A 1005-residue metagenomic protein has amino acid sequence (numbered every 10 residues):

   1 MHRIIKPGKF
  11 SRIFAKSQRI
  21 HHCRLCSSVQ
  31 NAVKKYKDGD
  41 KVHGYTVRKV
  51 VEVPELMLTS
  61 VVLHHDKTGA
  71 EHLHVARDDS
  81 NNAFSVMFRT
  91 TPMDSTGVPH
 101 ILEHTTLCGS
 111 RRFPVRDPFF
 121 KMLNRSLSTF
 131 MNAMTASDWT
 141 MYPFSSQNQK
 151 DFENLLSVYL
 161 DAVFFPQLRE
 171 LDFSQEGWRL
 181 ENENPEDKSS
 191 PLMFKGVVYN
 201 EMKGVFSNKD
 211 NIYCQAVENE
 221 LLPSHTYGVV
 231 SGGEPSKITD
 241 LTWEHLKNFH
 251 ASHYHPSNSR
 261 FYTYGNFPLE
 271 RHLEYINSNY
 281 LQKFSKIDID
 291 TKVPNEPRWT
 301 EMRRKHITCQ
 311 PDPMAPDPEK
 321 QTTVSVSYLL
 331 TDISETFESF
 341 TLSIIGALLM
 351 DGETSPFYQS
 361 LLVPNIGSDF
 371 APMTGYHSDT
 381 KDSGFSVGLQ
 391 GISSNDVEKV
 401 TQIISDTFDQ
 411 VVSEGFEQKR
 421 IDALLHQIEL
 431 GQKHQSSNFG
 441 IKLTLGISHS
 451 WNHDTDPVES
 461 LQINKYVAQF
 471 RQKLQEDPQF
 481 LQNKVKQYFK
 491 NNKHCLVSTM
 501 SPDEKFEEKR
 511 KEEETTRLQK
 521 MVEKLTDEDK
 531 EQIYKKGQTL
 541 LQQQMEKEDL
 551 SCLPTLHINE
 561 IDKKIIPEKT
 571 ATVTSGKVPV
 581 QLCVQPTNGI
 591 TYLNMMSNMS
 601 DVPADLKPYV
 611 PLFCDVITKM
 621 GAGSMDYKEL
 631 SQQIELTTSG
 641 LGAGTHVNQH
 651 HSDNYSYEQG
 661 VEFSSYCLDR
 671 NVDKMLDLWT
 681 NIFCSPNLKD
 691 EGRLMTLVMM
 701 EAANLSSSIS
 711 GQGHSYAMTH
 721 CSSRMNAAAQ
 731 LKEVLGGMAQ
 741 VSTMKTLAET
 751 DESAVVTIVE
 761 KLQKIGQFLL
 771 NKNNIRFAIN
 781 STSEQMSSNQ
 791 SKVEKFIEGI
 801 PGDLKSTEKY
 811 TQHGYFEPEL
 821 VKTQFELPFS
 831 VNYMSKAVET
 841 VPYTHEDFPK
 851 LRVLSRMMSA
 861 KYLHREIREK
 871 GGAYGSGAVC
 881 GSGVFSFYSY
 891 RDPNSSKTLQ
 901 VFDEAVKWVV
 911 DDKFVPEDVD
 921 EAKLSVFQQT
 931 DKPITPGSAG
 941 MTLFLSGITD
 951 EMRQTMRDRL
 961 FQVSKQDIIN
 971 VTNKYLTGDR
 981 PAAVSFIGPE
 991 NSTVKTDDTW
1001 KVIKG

Functional and structural regions predicted by a protein language model:
M1-A32: N-terminal mitochondrial targeting presequence
S28-L63, D562-T574: Short, Gly/Pro- and small/polar-rich lid/capping loops
P54-P99, L107-R125: An N-terminal structural lobe/cap that precedes and organizes the functional/catalytic core across diverse proteins
A76-D78, S85-M87, Y199-S207, N211 (+12 more regions): His/Glu-based metal-binding/catalytic segments typifying zinc-dependent metallopeptidases
N81-T91, D117-F165, D172-P185, N211-S236 (+11 more regions): M16 family metallopeptidases and their MPP-like homologs
L102-T106, F613: Active-site His/Glu-centered metal-binding helix of metallohydrolases
N182-N258, Y262-Y280, F284-P313, P318-K320 (+1 more regions): Hydrophobic, small-residue-rich alpha-helical packing segments that form membrane-like cores
K195, E244-N279, K732, G736-G737 (+2 more regions): Non-catalytic, conformational "gating/processing" segments within enzyme and secreted inhibitor domains
